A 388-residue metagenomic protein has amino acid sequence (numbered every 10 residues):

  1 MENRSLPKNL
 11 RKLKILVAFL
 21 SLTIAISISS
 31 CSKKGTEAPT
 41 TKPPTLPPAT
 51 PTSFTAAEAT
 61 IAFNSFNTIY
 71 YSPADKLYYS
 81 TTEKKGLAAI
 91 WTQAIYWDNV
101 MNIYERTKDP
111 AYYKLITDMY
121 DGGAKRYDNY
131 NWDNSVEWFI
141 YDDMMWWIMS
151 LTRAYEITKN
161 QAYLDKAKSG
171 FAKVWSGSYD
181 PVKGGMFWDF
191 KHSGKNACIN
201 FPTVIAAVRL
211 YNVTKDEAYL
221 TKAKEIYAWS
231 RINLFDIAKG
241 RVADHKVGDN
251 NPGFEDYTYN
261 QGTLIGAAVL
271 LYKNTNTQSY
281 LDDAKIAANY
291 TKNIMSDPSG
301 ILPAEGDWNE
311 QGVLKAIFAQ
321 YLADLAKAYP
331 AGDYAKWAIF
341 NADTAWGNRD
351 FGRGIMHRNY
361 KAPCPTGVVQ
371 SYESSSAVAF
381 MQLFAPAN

Functional and structural regions predicted by a protein language model:
M1-K12: N-terminal secretory signal peptides that target proteins for export/translocation
E2-R4, S21-A57: Bacterial Sec-dependent N-terminal signal peptides
P47-N99, I103-K114, M119-D142, K195 (+1 more regions): CBM-like carbohydrate-recognition segments
Y104, K108, Y155-K159, Y211-K215 (+4 more regions): Short coil/turn linking the two alpha-helices of tandem helical-hairpin repeats
Y113-L210, E217-K224: Extended ligand-binding groove/face enriched in aromatic
A197-T203, A207-Y211, Y219-A268: Active-site cradle of extracellular carbohydrate-active enzymes
Y257-T275, S279-S296: Oxyanion-binding "anion nests"
